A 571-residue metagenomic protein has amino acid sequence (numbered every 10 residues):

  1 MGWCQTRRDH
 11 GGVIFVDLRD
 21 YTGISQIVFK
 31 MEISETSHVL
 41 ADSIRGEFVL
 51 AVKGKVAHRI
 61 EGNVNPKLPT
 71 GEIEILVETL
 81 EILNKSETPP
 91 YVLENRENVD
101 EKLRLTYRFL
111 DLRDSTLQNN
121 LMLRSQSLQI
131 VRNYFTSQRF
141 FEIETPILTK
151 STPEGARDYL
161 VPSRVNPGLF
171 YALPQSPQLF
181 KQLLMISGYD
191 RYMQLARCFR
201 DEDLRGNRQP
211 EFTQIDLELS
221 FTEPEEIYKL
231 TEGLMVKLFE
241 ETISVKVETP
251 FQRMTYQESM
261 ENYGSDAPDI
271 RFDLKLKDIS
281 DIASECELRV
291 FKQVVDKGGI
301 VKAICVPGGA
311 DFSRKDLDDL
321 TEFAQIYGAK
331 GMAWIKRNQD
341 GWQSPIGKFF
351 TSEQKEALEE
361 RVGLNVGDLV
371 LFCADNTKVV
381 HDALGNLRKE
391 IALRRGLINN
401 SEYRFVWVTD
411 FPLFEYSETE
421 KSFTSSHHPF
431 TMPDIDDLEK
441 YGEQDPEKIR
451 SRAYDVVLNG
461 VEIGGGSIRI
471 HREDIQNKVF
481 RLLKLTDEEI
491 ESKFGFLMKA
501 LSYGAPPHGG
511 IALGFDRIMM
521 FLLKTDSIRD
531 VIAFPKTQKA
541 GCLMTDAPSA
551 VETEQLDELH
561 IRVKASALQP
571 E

Functional and structural regions predicted by a protein language model:
M1-E571: Class II aminoacyl-tRNA synthetase catalytic cores and aaRS-like
